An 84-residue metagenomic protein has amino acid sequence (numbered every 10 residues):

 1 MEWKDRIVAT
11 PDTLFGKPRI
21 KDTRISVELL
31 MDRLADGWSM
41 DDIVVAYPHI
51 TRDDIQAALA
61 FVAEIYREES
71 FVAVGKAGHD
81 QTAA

Functional and structural regions predicted by a protein language model:
M1-F15: Basic, low-complexity segments
T10-T13, T23, T51, T82: Residue-identity detector for threonine
K21-F61: Amphipathic, hydrophobic secondary-structure cores in small proteins
D41, V45-A46, G75, D80-A84: Structural/interface elements that position substrates and couple domains in central-metabolism enzymes
R52-K76, A83: C-terminal structural segments of small proteins and small subunits
